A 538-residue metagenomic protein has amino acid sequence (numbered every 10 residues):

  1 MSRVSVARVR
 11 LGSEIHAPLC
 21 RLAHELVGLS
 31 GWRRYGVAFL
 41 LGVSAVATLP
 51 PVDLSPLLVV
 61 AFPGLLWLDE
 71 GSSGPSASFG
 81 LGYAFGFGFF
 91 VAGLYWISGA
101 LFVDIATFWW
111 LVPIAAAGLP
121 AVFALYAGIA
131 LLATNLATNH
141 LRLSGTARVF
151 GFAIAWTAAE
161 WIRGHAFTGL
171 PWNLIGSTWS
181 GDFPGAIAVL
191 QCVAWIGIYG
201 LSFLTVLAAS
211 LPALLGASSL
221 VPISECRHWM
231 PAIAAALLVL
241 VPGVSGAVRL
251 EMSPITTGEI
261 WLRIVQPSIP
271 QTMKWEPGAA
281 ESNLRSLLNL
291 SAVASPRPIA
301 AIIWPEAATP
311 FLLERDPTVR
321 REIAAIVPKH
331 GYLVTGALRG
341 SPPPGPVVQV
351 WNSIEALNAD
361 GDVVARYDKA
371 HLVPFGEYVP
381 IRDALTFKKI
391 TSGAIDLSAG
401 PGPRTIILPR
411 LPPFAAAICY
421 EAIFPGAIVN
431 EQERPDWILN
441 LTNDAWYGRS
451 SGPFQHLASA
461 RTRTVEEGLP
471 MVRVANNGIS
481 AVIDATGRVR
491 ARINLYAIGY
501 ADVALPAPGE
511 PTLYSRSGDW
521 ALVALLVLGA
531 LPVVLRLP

Functional and structural regions predicted by a protein language model:
R3-L250, R449, A460-R463, A475-I483 (+2 more regions): Membrane-embedded alpha-helical bundles of multi-pass enzymes that act on lipidic or dolichyl-linked glycan substrates
V248-A521: Soluble catalytic domains of enzymes that build or remodel membrane lipids, polysaccharides, and related
